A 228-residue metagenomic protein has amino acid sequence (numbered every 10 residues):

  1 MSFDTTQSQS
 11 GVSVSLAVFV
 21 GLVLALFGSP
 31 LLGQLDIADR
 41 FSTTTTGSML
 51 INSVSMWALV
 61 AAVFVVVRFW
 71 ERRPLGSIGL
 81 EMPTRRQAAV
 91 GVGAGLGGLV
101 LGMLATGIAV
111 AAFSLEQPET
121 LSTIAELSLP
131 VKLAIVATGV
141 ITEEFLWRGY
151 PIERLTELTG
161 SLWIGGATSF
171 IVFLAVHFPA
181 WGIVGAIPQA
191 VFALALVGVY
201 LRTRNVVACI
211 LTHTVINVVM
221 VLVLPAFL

Functional and structural regions predicted by a protein language model:
M1-S77, G107, V221-L228: N-terminal, membrane-interfacial amphipathic/helix-forming hydrophobic leader that caps and precedes the first
S10-F19, T45-M56, R86-G91, S128-K132 (+3 more regions): Residue-level signature of transmembrane alpha-helical entry/exit and packing/kink sites in multi-pass membrane
G28, V110-A112, Q117-L228: Transmembrane helix-loop-helix hairpins at the membrane interface of multi-pass integral membrane proteins
I37-I51, R73-G139, E157: Juxtamembrane helix-loop-helix connectors linking adjacent transmembrane helices in multi-pass membrane enzymes
A62, E71, L101, A105 (+3 more regions): Hydrophobic/aromatic residues in alpha-helical transmembrane segments
W70, L80, G198-L201: Structural motif
